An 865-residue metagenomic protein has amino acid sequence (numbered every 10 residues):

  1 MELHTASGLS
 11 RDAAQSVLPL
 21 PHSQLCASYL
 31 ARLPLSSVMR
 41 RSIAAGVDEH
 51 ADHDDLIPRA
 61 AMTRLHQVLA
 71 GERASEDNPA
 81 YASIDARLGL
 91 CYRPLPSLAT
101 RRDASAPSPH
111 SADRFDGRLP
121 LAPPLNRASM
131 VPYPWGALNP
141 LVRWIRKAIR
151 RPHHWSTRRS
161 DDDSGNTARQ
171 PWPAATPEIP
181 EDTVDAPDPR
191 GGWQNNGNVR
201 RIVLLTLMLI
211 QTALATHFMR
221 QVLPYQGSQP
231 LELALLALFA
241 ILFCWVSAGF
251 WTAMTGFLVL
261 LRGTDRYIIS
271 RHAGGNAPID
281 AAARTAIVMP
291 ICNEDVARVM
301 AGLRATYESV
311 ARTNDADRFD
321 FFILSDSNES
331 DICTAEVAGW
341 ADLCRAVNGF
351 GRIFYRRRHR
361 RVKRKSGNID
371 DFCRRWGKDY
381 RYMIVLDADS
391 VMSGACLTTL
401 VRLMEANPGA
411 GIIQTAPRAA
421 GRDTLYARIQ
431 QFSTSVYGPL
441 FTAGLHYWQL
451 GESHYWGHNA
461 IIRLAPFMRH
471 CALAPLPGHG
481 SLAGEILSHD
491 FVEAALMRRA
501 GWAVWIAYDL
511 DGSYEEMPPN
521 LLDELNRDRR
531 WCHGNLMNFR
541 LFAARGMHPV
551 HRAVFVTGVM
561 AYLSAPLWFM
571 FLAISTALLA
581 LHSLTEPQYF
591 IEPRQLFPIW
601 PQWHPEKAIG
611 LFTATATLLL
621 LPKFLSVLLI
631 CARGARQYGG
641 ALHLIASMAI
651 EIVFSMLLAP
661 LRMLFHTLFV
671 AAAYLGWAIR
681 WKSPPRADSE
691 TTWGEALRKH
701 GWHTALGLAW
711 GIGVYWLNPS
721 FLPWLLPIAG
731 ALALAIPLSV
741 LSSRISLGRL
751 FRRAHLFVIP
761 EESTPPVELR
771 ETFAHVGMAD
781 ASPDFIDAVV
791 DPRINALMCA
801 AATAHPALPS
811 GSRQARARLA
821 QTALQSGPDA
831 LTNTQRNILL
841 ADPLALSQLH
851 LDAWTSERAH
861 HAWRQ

Functional and structural regions predicted by a protein language model:
E2-D113: Metal-dependent nucleotide-binding catalytic modules
H110-D188, H458, A781, A862-Q865: Membrane-proximal cytosolic tails and large cytosolic loops of membrane proteins
R151-M208, P224-L233, R262, R266-A273 (+3 more regions): Basic/Trp-rich segment in TM-proximal cytosolic loops or flexible interdomain/linker regions
G192-V296: N-proximal low-complexity "stem/linker" segments adjacent to membrane-targeting elements
L235-V259, T617, W724-I745: Alpha-helical membrane-embedded segments
W251-M254, L258-G546: Internal catalytic domains of large membrane-associated glycosyltransferases
H272-N314, L657-L668, P766-S810: Acidic, Ser/Thr-rich low-complexity segments on the non-lumenal side of membrane proteins
P685, S689, W693-Q865: C-terminal amphipathic alpha-helical interaction region
